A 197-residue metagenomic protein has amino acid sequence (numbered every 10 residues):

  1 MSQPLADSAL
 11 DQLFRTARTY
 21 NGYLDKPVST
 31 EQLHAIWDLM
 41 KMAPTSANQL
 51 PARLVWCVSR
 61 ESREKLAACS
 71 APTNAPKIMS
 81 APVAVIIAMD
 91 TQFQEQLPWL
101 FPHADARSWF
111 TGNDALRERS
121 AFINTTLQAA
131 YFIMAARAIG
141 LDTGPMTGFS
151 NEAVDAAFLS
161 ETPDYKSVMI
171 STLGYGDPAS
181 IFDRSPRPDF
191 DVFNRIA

Functional and structural regions predicted by a protein language model:
M1-Q94, F193-A197: N-terminal amphipathic, basic helical "cap/leader" segment at the start of enzyme domains
L10-Y20, P102-A104, K166-A197: C-terminal helix-cap and adjacent tail motif
Q32, S59, D155-A156, P163: Short Asp/Glu-rich motifs
M40-M42, V85, D105-A157: Small-aliphatic-rich amphipathic alpha-helix that forms the alpha element of a beta-alpha
R60, T91, F149-E152, D177: Acidic, glycine-rich active-site loops and adjacent beta-strand->loop/helix elements that engage anionic groups
K65-A67, Q96-P98, A157, S180-R184: Short, well-ordered secondary-structure micro-motifs
A75-I78, V83-I87, S160-F182: A glycine-rich helix N-cap at a beta->alpha junction
L97-R107: Short, flexible, mixed-charge acidic loops at enzyme active sites
